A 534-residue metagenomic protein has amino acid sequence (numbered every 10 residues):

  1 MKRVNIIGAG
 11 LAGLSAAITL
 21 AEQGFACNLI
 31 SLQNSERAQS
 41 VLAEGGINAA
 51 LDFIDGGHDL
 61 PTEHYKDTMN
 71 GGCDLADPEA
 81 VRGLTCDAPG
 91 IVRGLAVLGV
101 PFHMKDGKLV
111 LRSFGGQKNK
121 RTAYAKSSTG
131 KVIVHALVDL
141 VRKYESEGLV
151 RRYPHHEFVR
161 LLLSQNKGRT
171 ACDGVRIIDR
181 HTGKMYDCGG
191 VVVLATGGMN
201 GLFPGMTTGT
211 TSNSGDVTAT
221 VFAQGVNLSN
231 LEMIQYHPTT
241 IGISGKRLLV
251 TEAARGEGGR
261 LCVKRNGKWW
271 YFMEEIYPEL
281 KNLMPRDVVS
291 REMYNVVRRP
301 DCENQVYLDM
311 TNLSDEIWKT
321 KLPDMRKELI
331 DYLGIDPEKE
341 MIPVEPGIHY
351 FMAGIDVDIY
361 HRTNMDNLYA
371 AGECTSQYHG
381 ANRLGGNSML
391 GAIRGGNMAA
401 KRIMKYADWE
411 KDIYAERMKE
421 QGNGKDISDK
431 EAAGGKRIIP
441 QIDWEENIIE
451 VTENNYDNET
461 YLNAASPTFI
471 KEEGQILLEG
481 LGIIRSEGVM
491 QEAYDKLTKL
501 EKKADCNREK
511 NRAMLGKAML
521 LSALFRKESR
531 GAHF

Functional and structural regions predicted by a protein language model:
M1-R3, T19, Q23, N34-E36 (+10 more regions): Glycine- and aromatic-enriched mobile tails/lids
K2, T182-V191, N364: Core beta-strand elements of the Rossmann-like FAD/NAD(P) dinucleotide-binding domain in flavoenzyme oxidoreductases
R3-L29: N-terminal Rossmann-like FAD-binding beta1-loop-alpha1 element of flavoenzymes
A49-L84: Glycine-rich active-site loop/strand segments that organize a redox cofactor
D77-C86, A123-D139, Y153, T207-G215 (+2 more regions): Short beta-strand to alpha-helix junction loop
I91, A96-G183, V191, A195 (+2 more regions): Conserved redox-cofactor binding core of oxidoreductases
V191-R247, G385-R402: Glycine-rich loop(s) and the adjacent beta-strand/alpha-helix scaffold that form part
T220, V226-I335, R402-D408: An anion/pyrophosphate-binding glycine-rich loop and adjacent beta-alpha core in soluble alpha-beta enzymes
